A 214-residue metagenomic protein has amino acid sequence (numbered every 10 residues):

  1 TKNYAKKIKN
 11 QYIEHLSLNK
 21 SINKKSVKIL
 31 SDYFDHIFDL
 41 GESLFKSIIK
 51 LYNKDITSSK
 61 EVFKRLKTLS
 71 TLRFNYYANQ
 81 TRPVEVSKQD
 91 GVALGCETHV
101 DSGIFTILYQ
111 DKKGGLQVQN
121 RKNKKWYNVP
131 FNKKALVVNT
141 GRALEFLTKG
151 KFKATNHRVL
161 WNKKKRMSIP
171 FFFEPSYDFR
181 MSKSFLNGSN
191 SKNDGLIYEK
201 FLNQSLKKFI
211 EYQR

Functional and structural regions predicted by a protein language model:
T1-R214: Peripheral, non-catalytic segments flanking oxidoreductase cores
